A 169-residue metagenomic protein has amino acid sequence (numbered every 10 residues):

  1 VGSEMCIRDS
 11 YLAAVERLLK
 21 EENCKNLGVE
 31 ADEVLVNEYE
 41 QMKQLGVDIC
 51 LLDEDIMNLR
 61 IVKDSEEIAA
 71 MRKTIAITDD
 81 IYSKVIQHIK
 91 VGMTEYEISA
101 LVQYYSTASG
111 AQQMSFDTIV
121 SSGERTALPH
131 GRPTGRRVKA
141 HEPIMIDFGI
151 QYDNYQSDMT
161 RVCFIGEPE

Functional and structural regions predicted by a protein language model:
G2-I7: Short, small-residue-biased leader/transition segments that mark boundaries at the very start of proteins
S10-M114, P168: Flexible, acidic/His-enriched mid-domain "rim/lid" segments that flank
Y11, E124-A127: Short acidic loop-to-helix transition motifs that present clustered carboxylates
K20-N23, M114, T126-Y155: Acidic/histidine-enriched ion/cofactor-binding microenvironments in catalytic or ligand-binding pockets
V36, D153, F164: Conserved protein kinase catalytic core
V120: Basic, ligand-binding patches in group-transfer machinery, especially extracytoplasmic/periplasmic segments
S157-E169: Short, compositionally biased
